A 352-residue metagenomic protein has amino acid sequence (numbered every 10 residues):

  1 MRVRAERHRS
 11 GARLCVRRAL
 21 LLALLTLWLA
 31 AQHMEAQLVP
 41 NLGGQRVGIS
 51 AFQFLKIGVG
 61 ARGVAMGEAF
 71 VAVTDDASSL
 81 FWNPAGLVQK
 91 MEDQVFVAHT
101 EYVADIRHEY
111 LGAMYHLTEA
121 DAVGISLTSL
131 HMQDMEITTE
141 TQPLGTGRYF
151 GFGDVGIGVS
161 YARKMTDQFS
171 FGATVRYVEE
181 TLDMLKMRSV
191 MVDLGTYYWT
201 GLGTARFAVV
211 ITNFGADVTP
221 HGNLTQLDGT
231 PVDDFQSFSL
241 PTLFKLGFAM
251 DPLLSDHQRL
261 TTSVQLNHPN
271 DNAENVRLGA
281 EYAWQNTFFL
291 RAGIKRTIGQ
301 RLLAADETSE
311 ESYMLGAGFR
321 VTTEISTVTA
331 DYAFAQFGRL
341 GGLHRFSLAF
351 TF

Functional and structural regions predicted by a protein language model:
M1-V16: N-terminal secretory signal peptides that target proteins for export/translocation
M1-V3, L22, A113: Short intrinsically disordered, low-complexity coil segments enriched in acidic
A19-A30: Bacterial N-terminal signal peptides
A30-A36: Sec/Tat signal peptide C-region and signal peptidase I cleavage site
Q37-F352: Subset of outer-membrane beta-barrel
